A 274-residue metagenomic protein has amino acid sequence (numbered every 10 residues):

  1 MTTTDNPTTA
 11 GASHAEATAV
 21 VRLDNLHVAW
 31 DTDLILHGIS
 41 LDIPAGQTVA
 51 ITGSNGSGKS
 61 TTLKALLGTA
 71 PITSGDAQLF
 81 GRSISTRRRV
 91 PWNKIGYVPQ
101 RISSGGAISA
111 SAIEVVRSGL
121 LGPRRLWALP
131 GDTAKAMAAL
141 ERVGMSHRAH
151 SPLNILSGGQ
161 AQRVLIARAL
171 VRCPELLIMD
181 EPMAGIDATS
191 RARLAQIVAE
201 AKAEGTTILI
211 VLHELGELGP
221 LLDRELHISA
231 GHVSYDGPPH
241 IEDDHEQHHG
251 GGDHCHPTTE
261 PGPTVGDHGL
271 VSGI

Functional and structural regions predicted by a protein language model:
L67: Helix-to-loop junction immediately C-terminal to a conserved catalytic motif
G75-T86, V90-P91: Conserved ABC transporter NBD signature motif
R117, P130-R148: Conserved ABC ATPase "signature" region
P152-L156: Conserved ABC ATPase signature
C173: Conserved catalytic motifs of ABC-family nucleotide-binding domains
L177-D180: Catalytic Walker B motif of ABC-type/P-loop ATPase nucleotide-binding domains
L212-H213: H-loop/switch region of ABC-family ATPase nucleotide-binding domains
